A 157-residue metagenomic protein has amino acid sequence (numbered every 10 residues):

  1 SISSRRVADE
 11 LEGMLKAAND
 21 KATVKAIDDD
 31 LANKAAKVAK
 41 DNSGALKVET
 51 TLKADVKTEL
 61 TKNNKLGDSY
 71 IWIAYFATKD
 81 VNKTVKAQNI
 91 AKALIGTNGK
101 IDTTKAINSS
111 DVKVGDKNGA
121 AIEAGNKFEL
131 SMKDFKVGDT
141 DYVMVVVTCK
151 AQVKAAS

Functional and structural regions predicted by a protein language model:
I2-K65, N126: Short, well-ordered surface patches within globular domains
V56-S157: A well-ordered secondary-structure block
